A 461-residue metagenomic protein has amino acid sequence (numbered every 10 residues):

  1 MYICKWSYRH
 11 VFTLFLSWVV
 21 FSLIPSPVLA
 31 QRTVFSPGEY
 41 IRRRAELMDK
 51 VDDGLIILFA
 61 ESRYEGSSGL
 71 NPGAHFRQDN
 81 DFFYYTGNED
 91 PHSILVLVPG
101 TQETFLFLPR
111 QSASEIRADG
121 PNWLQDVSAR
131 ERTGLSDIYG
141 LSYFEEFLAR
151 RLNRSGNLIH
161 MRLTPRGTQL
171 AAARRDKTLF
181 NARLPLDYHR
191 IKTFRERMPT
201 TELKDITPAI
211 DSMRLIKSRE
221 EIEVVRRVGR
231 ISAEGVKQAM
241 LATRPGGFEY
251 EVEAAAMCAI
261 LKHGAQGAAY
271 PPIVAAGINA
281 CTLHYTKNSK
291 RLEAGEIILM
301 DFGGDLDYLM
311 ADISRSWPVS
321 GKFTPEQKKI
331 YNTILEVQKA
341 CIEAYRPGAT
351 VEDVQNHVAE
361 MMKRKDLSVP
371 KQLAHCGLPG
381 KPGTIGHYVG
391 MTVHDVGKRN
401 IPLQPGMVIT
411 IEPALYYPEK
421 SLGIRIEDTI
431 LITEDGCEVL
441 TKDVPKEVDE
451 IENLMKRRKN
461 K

Functional and structural regions predicted by a protein language model:
M1, V11-L14, I116: Intrinsically disordered, low-complexity regions enriched in Ser/Pro/Gly/Gln/His and often acidic
I3-W6, V28-K461: Active-site neighborhoods and metal-handling regions in enzymes and metal-associated proteins
V11-I24: Bacterial N-terminal signal peptides
